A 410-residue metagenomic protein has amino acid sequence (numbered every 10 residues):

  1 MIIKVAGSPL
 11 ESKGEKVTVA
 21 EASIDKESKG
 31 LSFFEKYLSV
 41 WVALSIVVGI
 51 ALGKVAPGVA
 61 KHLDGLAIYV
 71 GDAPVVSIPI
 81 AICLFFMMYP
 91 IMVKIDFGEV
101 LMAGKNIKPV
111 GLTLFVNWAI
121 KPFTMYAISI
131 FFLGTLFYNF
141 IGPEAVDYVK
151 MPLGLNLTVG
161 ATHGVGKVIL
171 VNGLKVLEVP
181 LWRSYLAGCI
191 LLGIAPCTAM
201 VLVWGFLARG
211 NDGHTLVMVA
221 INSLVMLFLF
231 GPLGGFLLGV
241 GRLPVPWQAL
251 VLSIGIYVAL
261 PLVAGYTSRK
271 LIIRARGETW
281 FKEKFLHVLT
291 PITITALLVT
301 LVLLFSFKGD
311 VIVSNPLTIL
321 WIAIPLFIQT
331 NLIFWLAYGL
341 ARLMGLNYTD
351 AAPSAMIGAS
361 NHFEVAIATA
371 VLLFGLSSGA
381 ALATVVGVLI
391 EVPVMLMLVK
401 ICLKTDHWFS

Functional and structural regions predicted by a protein language model:
I2-K4, I130-G134, L233-V240, S253-G277 (+2 more regions): Juxtamembrane and boundary regions of transmembrane helices in multi-pass small-molecule transporters and channels
I3, G14-M125, V149, L153-T162 (+11 more regions): Helical membrane-embedded segments and adjacent short helical loop/helix-boundary regions of multi-pass membrane
P57-D72, L133-E144, V171-V179, G235-A249 (+2 more regions): Membrane-interface helix termini and inter-helical loops of multi-pass transporters
V75, N106-F115, T135-L192, G210-I221 (+5 more regions): The feature identifies polytopic integral membrane transport proteins across all domains of life
V116-L133, R183-L202: Long, hydrophobic/aromatic-enriched structural stretches that serve as scaffold segments
A195-G205, H214, A337, S360-A368 (+1 more regions): Short helical (or helix-break) motifs at transmembrane helix termini and adjacent helical loops in multi-pass membrane
I333-W335, G339: Active-site-adjacent helical/loop segments in soluble small-molecule enzymes
T349-G358, H362-S410: C-terminal transmembrane helix pair
